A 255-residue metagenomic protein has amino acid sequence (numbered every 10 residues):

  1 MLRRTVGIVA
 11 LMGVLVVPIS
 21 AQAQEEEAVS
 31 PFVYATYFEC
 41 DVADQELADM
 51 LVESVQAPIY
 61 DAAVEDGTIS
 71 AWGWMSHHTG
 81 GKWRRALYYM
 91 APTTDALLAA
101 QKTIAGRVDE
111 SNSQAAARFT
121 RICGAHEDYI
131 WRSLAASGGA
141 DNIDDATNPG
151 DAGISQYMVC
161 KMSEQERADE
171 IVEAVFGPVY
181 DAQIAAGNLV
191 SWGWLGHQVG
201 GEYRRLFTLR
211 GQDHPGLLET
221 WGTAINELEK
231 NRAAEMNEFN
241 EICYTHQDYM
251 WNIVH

Functional and structural regions predicted by a protein language model:
M1-R3: N-terminal secretory signal peptides that target proteins for export/translocation
G7-V17: Bacterial N-terminal signal peptides
Q22-R107, R118-H255: Short S/T/G/P-rich N-terminal loop/turn motif that feeds into the first structured element of a domain
V108, N112: Acidic/polar short surface loop at catalytic or gating sites that assists cofactor/ion binding and chemistry
